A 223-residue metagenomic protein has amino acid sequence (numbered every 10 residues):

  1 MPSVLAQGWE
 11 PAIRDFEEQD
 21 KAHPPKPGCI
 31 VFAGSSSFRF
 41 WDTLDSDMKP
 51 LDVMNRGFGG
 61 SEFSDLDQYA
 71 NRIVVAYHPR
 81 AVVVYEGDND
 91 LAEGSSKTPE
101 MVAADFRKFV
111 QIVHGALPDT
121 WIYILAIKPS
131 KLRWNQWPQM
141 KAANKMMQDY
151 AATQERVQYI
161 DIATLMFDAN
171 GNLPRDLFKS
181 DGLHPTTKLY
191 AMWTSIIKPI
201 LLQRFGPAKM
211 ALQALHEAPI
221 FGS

Functional and structural regions predicted by a protein language model:
P2-K108, K131-K141, K145: Conserved SGNH/GDSL esterase-like catalytic core that processes O-acyl groups on lipids and polysaccharides
S3, R39, T120, A163-M166: N-proximal short alpha-helices
N71, V75-H78, G87, Q111-P118 (+5 more regions): Sec-exported extracytoplasmic/periplasmic mature domains
P79, L91, I122, R156-Y159 (+1 more regions): Secondary-structure boundary/capping residues
Y85, L125-A126: Alpha/beta-hydrolase-fold catalytic nucleophile elbow
M101-L125, A142, M146-V157, D161: Charged, glycine-enriched surface loops/patches that mediate electrostatic binding to polyanionic ligands
K128-S223: Catalytic His-Asp segment of secreted/periplasmic serine-dependent ester chemistry enzymes
